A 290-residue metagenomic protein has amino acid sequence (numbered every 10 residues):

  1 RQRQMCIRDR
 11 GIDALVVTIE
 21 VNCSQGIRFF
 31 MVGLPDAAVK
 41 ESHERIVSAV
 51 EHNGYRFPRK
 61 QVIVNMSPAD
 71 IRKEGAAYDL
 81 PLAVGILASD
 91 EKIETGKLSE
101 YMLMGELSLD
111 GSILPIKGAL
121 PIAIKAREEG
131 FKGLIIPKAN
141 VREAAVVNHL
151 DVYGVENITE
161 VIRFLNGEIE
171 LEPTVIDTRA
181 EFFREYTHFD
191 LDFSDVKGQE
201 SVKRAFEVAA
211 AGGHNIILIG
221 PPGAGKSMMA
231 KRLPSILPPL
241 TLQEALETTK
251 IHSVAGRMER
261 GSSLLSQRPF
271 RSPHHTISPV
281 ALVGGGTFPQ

Functional and structural regions predicted by a protein language model:
R1-M228, L265, Q290: Peripheral, non-AAA+ core regions of ATP-driven protein-machinery
H149-E156, L233-L240, R271-I277: Short, exposed beta-strand "edge-strand" segments with a Pro/Gly-rich flavor and a Y/T-containing core
L191-R204, G213-I216, E244, K250-Q290: Switch/coupling sub-region of P-loop NTPases
L218-E259: Walker A/P-loop
